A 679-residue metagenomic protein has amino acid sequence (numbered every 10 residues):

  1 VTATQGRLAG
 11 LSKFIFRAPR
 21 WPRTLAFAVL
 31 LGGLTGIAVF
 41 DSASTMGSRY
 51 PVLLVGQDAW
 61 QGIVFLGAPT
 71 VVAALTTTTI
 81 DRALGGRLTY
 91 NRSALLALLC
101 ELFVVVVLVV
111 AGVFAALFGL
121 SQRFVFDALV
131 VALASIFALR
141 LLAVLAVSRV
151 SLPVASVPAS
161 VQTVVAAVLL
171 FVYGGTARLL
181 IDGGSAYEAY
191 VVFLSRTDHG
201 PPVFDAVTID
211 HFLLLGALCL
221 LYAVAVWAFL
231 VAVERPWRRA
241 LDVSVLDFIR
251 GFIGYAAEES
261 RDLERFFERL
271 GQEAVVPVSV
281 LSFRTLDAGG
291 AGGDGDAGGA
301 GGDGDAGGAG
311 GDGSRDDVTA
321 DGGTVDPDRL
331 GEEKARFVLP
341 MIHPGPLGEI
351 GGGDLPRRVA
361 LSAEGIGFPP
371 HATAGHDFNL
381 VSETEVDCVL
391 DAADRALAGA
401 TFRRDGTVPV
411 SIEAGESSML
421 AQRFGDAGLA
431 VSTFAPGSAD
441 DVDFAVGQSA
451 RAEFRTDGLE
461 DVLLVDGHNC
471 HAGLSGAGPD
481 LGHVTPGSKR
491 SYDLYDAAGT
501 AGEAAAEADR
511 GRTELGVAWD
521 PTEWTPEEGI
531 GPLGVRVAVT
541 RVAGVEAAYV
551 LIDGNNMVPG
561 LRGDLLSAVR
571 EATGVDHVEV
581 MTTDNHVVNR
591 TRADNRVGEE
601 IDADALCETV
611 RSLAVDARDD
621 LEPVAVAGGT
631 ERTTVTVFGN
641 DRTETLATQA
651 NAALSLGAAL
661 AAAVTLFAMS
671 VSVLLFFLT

Functional and structural regions predicted by a protein language model:
T2-T679: Terminal domain-initiation and capping elements
